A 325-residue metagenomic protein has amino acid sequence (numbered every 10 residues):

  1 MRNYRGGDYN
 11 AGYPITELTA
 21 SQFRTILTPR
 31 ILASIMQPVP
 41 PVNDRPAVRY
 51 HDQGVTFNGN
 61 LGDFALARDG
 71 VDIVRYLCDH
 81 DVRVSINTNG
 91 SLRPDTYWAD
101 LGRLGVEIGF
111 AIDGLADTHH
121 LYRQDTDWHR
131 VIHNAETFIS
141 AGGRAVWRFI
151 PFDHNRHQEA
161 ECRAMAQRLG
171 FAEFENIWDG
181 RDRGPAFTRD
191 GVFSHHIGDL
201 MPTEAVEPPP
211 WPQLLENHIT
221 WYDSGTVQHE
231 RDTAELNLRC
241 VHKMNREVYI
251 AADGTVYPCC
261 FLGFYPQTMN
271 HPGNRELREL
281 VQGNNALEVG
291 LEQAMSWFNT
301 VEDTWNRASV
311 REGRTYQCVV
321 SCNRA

Functional and structural regions predicted by a protein language model:
R2-R24, P29, A33-S34, P38-V42 (+5 more regions): Radical SAM enzyme [4Fe-4S]-AdoMet core and its adjacent flexible, acidic and glycine-rich loops/tails across
G54, A65, I73, S85-N87 (+2 more regions): Catalytic phosphate/metal-binding cores of nucleic-acid and nucleotide-processing enzymes, i.e., regions that mediate
T56-G59: Nucleotide-activated donor-dependent transferases that construct or modify glycoconjugates
D69-G70, Y97: Acidic donor-diphosphate engagement hotspot in glycosyltransferases and nucleotidyltransferases that stabilizes
G90-S91, L115: Short beta-strand->alpha-helix junction loop in the catalytic core of nucleotide-activated group-transfer enzymes
T315, V319: Residues immediately within or flanking Cys/His clusters that coordinate Zn2+ in small zinc-binding modules
